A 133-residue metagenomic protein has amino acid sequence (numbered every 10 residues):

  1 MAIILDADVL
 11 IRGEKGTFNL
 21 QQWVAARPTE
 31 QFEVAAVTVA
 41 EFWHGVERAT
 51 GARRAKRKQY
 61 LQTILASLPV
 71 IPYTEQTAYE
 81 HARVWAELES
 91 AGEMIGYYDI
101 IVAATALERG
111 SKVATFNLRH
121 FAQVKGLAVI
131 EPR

Functional and structural regions predicted by a protein language model:
M1-A2, A103-R133: Acidic, PIN/NYN-like endoribonuclease modules and their adjacent C-terminal/linker elements
M1-A35, V46-T63: Short, well-structured N-terminal submotif of metal-dependent ribonuclease cores
L5-D6, A35, I95-G96, N117 (+1 more regions): Histidine- and aromatic-rich ligand-binding microenvironments
D8, Q59, Y79, I100-I101 (+1 more regions): Active-site phosphate/pyrophosphate-handling residues
V9-L10, T38, T77, V102 (+1 more regions): Alpha-helix capping/helix-boundary segments
P28, A66, V124-K125: Short, structured coil segments at secondary-structure junctions
H44-E47, P69-F116: Active-site neighborhoods of divalent-metal-dependent phosphate/nucleic-acid chemistry enzymes
